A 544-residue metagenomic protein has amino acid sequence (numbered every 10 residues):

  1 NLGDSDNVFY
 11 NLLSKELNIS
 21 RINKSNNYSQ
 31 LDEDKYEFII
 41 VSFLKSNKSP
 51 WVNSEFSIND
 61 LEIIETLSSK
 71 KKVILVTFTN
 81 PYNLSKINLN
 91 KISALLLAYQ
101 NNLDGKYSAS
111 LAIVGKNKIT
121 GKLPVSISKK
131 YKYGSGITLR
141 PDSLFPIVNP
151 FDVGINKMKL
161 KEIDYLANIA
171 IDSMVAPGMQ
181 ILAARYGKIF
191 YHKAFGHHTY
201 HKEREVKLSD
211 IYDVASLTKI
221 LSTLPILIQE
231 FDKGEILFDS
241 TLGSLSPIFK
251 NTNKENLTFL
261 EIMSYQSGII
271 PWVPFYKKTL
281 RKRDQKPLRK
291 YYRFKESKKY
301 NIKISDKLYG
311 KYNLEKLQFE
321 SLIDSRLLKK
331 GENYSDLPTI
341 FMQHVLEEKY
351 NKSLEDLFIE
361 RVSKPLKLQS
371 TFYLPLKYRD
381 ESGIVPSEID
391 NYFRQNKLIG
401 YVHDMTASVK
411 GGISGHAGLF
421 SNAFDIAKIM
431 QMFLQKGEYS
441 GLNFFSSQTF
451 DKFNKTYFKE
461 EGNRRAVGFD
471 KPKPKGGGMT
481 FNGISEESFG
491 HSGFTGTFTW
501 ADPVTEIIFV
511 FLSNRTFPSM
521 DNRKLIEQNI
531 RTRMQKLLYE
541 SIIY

Functional and structural regions predicted by a protein language model:
N1-G154: C-terminal non-catalytic regions of proteins with extracellular/luminal or membrane-system context
N23-K24, P124-Y133, Q435, Y439 (+4 more regions): Short, gly/Ser/Thr-rich active-site loops of penicillin-recognizing serine hydrolases
K45-K48, T79-L84, N101-L103, I220 (+6 more regions): Solvent-exposed loop/turn segments at secondary-structure junctions within structured extracellular/periplasmic domains
G154-V214, E235-L237, D404, M520-D521 (+1 more regions): Short, conserved catalytic-motif segment at the N-terminal edge
S173-L182, K202-I262, S325-P338, S414-A417: Short active-site loop at a secondary-structure junction that contains or immediately precedes the catalytic residue(s)
K254-E486: Short, surface-exposed loop or secondary-structure junction motifs that flank catalytic or metal-binding residues
S488, T495-I508: Short, surface-exposed beta-strand/loop micro-motifs that present aromatic residues
